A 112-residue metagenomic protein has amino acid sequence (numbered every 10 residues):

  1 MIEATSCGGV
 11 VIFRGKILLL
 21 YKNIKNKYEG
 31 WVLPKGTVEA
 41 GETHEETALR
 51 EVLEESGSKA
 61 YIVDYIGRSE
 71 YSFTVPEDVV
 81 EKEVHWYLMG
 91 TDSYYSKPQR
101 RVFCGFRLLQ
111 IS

Functional and structural regions predicted by a protein language model:
M1-L33: N-terminal strand-loop-strand
V38-S112: Unchanged
